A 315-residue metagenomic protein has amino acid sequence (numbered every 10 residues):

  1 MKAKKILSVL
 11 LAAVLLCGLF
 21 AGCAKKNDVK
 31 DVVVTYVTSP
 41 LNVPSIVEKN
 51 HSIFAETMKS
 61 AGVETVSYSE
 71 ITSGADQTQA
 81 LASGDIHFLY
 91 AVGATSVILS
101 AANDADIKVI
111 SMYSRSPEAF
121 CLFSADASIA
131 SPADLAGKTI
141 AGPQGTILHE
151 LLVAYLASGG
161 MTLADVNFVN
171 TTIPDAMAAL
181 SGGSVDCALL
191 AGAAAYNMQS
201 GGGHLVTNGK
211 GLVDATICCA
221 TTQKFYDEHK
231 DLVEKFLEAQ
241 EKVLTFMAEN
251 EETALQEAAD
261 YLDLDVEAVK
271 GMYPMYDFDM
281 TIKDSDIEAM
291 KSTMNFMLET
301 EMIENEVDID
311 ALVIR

Functional and structural regions predicted by a protein language model:
M1-V32: Short, low-complexity disordered leader/linker segments with a strong preference for bacterial N-terminal type II
D28-V33, E56-E70, D85-H87, S158-N170 (+2 more regions): A local structural motif
D31-N50, G74, Q144-G145: Extracytoplasmic "Venus flytrap"
N42-E48, S69-I107, E118-P132, E150 (+3 more regions): Pocket-flanking alpha-helical
V47-E64, H149-F168, Q199-G201, Q256: Ligand-binding cleft/hinge of the Venus flytrap
T95, F168-V169, P174-A258: Pocket-lining segment of extracytoplasmic ligand-binding domains
S124-T139, F225-D231: Flexible hinge/capping segments at coil-to-helix
E228-M302: Secondary-structure end/capping motifs
